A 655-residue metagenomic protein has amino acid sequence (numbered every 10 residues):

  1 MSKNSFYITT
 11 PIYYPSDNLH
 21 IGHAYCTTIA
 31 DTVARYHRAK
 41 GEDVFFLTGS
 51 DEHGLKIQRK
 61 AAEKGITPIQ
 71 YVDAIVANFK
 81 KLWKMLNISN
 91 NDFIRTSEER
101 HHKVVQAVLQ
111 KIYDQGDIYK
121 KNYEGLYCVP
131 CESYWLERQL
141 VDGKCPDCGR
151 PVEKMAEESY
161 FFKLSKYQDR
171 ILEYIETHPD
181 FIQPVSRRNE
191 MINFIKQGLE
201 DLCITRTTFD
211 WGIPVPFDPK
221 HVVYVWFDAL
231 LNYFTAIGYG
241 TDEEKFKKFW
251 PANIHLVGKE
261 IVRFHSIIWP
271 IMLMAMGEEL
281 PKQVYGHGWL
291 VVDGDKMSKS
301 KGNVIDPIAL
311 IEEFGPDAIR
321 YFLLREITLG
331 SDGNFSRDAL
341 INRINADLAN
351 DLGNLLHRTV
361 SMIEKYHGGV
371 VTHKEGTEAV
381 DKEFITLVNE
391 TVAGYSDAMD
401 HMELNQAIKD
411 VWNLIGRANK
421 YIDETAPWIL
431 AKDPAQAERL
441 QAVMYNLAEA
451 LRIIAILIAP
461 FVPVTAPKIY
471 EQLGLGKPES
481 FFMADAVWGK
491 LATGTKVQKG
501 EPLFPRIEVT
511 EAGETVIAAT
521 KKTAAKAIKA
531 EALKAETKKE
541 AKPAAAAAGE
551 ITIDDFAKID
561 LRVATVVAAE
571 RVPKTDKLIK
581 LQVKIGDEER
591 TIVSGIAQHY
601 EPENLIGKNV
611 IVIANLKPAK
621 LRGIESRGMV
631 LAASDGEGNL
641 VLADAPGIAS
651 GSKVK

Functional and structural regions predicted by a protein language model:
M1-T48, R100-V104, P130, C148 (+2 more regions): Structured secondary-structure scaffolds
S2-I75, D92-Q110, D114, C131 (+4 more regions): N-terminal catalytic cores of NTP/NDP-binding nucleotidyl/phosphoryl-transfer enzymes
I75-N91: A glycine-rich helix N-cap at a beta->alpha junction
K111, Y127, Y134, K144 (+1 more regions): The −1 position to Zn-ligating cysteines in a subset of zinc-ribbon hairpins
K120, E326, S331, A339-T377 (+1 more regions): Helix-rich, typically C-terminal accessory recognition domains appended to large enzymatic cores
N122-E124, R138-D142: Short metal-coordination and nucleic-acid-contact micro-motifs, chiefly zinc-binding Cys/His arrays
I469-D555: Intrinsic disorder at enzyme termini
A532-K655: Phosphate-backbone binding interfaces of nucleic-acid-interacting proteins
